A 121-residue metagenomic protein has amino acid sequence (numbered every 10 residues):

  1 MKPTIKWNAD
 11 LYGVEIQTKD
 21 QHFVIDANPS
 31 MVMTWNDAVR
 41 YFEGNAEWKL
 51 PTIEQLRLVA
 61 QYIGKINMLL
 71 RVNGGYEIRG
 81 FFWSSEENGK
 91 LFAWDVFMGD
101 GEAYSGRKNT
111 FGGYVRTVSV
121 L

Functional and structural regions predicted by a protein language model:
M1-W48, L91-F92, T117: Extracellular adhesion/carbohydrate-recognition regions
W35-K49, I53-N109, V118-L121: An exposed tryptophan-centered "aromatic clamp" motif
F111-G113: N-terminal regions immediately upstream of nucleotidyltransferase
